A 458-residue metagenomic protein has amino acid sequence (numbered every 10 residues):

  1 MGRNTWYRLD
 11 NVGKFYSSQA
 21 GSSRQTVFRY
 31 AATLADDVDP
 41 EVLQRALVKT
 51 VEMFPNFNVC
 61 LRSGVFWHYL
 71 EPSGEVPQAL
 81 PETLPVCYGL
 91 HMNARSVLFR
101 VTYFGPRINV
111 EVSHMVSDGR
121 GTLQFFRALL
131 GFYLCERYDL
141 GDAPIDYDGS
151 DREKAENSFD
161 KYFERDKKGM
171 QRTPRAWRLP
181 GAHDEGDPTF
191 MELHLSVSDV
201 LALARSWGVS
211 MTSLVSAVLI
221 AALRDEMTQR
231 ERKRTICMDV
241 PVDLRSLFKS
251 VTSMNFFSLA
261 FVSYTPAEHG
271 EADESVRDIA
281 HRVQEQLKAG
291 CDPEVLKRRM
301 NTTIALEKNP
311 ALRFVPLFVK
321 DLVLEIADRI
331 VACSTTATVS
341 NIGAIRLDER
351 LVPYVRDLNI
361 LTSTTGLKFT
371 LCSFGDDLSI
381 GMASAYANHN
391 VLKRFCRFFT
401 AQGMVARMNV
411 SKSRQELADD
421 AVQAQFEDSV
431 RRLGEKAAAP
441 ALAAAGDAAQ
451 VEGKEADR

Functional and structural regions predicted by a protein language model:
M1-F66, E75-R100, D225-R458: Acyl-thioester-dependent acyl-group transfer interface
M1-V12, V116-Q124, A128-A202, T400-A448 (+1 more regions): Non-catalytic, low-complexity flexible loops and terminal extensions
R29, E111, G181-H183, A204: A short, mixed-charge helix-start or loop-turn motif at secondary-structure junctions
A32, H114, T189, A204 (+1 more regions): Generic anion/oxyanion-binding catalytic loop in active/binding sites
T33, L90-C135, D139, D148-S158 (+1 more regions): Histidine-centered acyl-transfer/condensation active-site motif and its immediate structural neighborhood
A35-M53, E111-R127, E192-Q229, I380-M382 (+1 more regions): Acyl activation and transfer enzymes in specialized metabolism, enriched for ANL adenylate-forming modules
L61-E71, L98, G105-R107, D142-Y147: Short, glycine/charge-rich beta-strand/loop segments that flank catalytic centers and engage negatively charged groups
L129, Y133-R137, L223, L287 (+1 more regions): Short, well-ordered alpha-helical segments in soluble proteins
